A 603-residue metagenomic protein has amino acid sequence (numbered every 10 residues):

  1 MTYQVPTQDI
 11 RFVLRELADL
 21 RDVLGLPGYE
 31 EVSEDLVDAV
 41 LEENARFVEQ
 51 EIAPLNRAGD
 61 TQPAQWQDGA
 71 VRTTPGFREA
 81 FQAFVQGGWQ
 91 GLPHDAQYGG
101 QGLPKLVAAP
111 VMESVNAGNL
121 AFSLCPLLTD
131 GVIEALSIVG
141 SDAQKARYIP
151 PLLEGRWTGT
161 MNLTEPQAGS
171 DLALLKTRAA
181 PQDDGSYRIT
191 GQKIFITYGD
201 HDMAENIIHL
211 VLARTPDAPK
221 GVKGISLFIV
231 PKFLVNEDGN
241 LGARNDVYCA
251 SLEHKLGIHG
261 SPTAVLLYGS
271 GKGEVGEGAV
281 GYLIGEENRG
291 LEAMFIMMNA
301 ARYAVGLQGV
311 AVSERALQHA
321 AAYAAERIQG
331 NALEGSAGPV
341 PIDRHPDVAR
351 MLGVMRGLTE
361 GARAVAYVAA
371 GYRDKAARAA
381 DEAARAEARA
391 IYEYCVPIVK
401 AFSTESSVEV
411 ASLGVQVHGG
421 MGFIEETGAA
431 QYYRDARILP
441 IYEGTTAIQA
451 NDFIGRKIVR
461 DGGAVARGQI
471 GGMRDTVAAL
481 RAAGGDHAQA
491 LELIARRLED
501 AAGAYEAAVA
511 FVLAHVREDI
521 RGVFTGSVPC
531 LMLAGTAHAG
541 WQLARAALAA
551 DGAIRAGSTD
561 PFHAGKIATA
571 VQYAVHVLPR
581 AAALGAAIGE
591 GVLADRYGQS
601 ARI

Functional and structural regions predicted by a protein language model:
M1-G25, V275-N288, H319, A325-E326 (+2 more regions): Acidic, low-complexity proline/glycine-rich segments
M1-S123, R147, A587, L593-I603: Amphipathic, small/basic residue-rich leader segments at the start of a protein or domain
V5, P181, R188, I258 (+3 more regions): Alpha-helix capping/hinge segments and adjacent helical runs
G28-E31, T61-T73, E287-A304, Q318-R356 (+4 more regions): Glycine-rich cofactor-pocket loops
A64, F77, L128-T129, G140-T177 (+6 more regions): Internal maturation/activation junctions in enzymes
S186, T190-R244: A short core secondary-structure module
F195-T197, L234-A250, K255, P262-A301 (+2 more regions): A glycine-rich, basic-preceded beta-loop-alpha segment at the flavin cofactor/substrate interface of flavin-utilizing
R460, T476-I603: C-terminal amphipathic alpha-helical interaction region
